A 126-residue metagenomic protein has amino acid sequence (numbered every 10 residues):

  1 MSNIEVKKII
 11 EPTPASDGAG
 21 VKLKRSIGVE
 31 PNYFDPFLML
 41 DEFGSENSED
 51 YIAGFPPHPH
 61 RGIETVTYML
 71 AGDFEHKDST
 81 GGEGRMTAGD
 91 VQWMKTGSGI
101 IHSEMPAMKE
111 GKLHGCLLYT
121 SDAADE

Functional and structural regions predicted by a protein language model:
S2-K24: Hydrophobic alpha-helical membrane-insertion signals
S16-L70: A short glycine-rich, His/Asp/Glu-containing loop-to-beta-strand
L40, M69, M94-K95, L117: Short beta-strand segments
H58-H60, H76, H102-S103: Histidine-centered active-site/metal-ligand motif
T67-T87: A short beta-strand-loop-beta hairpin characteristic of the jelly-roll/cupin
M86-I100: Conserved metal-binding segment of the jelly-roll/cupin
G97-C116: Ligand-binding loop in jelly-roll beta-barrel domains
Y119-E126: Conserved small/polar residues in nucleotide/adenosyl-binding loops
